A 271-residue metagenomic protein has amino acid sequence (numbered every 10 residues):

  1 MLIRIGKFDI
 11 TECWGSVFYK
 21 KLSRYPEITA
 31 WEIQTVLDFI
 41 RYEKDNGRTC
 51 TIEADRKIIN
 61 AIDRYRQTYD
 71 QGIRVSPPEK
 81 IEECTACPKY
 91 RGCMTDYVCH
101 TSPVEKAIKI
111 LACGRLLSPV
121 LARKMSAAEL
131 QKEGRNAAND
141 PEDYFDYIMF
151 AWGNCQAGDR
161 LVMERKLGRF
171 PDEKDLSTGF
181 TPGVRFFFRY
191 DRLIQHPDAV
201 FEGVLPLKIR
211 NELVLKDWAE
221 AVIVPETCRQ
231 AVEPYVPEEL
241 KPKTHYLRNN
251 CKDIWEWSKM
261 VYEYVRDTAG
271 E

Functional and structural regions predicted by a protein language model:
M1-D63, G72-M149, N154-E271: Active-site-proximal loop/hinge segments that shape catalytic or ion-binding/gating pockets
